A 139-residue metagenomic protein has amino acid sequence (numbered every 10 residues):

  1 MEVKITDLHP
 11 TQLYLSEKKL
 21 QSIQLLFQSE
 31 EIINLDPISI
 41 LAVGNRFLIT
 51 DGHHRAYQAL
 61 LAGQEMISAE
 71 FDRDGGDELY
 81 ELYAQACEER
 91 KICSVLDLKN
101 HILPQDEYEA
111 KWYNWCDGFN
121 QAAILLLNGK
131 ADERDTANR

Functional and structural regions predicted by a protein language model:
M1-T50, H54, L60: Short alpha-helix boundary/capping and kink motifs at helix termini
R46-R139: Basic- and aromatic-enriched surface patches that contact anionic nucleotides/nucleic acids
